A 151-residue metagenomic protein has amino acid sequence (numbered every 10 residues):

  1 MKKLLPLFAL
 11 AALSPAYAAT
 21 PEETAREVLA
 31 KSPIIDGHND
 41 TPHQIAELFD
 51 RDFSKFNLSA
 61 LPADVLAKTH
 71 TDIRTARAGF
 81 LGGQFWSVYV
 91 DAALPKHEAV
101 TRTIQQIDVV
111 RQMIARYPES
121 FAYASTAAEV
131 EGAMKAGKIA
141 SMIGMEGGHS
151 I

Functional and structural regions predicted by a protein language model:
M1-L4: Positively charged n-region of N-terminal signal peptides that target proteins for export
P6-S14: Bacterial N-terminal signal peptides
Y17-I151: N-terminal hydrophobic targeting/anchoring segments and the immediately downstream early-domain regions of hydrolases
